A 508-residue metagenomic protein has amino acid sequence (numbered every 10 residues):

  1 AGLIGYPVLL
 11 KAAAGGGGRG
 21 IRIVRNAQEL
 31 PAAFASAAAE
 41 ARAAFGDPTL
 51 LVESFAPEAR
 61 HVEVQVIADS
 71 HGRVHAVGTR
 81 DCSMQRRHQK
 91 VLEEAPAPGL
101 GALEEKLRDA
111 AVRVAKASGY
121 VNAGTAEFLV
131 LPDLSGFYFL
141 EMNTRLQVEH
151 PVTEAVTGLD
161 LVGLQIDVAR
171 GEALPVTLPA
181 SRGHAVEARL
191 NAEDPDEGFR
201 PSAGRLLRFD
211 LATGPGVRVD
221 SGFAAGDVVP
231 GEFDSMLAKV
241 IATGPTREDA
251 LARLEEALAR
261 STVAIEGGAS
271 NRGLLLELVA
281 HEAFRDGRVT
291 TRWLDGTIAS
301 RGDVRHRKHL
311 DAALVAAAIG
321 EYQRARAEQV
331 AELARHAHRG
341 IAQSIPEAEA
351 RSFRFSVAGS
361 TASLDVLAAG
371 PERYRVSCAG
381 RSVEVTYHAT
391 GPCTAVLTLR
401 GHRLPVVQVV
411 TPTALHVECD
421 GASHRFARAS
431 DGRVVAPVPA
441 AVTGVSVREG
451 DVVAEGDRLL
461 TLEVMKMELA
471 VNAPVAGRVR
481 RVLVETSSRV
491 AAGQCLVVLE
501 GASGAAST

Functional and structural regions predicted by a protein language model:
G2-A14, R19-A252: Internal nucleotide-binding/catalytic subdomain
A111, P151-R373, S488-T508: Catalytic cores of soluble metabolic enzymes centered on carboxylation/carboxyl-transfer
N191, D220, L367, T386-H388 (+2 more regions): Conserved positions in beta-strands of structured domains
W293-T297, L404-S430: Short, structured interface segments
S356-S360, S377-R381, R400-H402, E418-A422 (+3 more regions): Short strand-coil-strand connectors
D365-T394: Central antiparallel beta-sheet cores of small beta-barrel/beta-sandwich binding domains
R428-T508: Structured functional modules or segments
